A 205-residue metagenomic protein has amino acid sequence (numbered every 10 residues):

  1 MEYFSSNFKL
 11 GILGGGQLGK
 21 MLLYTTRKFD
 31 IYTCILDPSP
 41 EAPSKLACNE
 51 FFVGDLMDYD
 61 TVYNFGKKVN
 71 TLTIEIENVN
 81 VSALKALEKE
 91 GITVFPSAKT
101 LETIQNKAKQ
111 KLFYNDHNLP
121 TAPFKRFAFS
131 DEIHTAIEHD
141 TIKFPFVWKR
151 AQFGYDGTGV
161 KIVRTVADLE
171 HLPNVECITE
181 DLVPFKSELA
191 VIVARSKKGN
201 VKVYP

Functional and structural regions predicted by a protein language model:
M1-K109: ATP-binding N-terminal substructure of ATP-dependent carboxylate-amine bond-forming enzymes
T103-P205: Active-site nucleotide/adenylate-binding loops and adjacent lid/helix of ATP-dependent enzymes
